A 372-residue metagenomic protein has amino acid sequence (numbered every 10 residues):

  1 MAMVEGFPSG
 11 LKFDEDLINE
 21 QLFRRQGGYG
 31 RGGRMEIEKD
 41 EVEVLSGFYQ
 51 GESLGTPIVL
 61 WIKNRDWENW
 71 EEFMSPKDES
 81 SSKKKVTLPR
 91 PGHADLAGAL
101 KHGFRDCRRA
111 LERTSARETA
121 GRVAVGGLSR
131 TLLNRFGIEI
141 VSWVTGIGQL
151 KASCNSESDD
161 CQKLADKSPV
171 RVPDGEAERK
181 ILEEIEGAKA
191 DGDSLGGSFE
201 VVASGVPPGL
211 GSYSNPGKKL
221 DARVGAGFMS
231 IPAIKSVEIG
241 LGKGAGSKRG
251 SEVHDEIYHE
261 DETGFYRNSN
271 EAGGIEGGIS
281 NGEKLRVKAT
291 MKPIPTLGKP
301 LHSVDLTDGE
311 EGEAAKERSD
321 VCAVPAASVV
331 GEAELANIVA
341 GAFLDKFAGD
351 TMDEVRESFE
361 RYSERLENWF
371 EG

Functional and structural regions predicted by a protein language model:
M1-G372: Generic N-terminal targeting/processing segments that precede catalytic cores or assembly contacts
